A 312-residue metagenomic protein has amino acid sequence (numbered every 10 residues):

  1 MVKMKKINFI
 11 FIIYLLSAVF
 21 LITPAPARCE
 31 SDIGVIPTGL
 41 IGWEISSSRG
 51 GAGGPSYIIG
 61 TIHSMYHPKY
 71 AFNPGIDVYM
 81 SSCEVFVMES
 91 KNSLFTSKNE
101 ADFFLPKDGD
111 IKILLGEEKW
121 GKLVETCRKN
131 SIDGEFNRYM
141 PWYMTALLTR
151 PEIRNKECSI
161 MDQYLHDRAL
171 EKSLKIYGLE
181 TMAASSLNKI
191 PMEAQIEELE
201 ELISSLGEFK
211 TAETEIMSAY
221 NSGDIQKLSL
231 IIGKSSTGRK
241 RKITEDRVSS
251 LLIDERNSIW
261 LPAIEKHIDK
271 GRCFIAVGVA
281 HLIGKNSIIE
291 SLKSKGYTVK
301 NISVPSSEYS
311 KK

Functional and structural regions predicted by a protein language model:
V2-I13: Bacterial N-terminal signal peptides that target proteins for export
I7-N8, G54, G271: A generic hydrophobic-helix recognition signal that picks specific residues within alpha-helical hydrophobic
I12-L21: Bacterial N-terminal signal peptides
T23-C29: Sec/Tat signal peptide C-region and signal peptidase I cleavage site
E30-G34, I41-V248: Structured, acidic catalytic/metal-binding patches in enzyme active sites
P37, P68, E255-I259: Short secondary-structure boundary/capping elements
R247-K312: A cross-kingdom marker for long, charged
